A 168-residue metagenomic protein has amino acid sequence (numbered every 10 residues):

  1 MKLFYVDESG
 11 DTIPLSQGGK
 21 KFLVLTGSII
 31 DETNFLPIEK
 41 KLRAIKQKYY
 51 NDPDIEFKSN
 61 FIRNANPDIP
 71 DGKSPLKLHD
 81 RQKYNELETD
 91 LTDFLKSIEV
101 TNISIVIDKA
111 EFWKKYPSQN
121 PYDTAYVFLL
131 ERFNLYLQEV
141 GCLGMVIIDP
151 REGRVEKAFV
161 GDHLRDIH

Functional and structural regions predicted by a protein language model:
M1-H168: Phosphate-ester processing/binding pockets and catalytic centers
